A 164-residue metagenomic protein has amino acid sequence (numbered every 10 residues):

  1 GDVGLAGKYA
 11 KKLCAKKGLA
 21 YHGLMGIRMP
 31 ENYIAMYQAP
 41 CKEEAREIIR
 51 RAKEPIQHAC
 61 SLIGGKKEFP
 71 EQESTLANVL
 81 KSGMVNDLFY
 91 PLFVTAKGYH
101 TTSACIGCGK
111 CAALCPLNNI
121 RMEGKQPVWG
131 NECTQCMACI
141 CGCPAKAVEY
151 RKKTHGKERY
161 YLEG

Functional and structural regions predicted by a protein language model:
G1-L88: FMN-binding flavodoxin-like domain, especially the glycine-rich phosphate-binding loop
L5-A6, K97, G107, Q135: Residue-level preference for nonpolar/small residues embedded in alpha-helices
Y21-L24, Y99, P127: Generic structural signal for residues in well-ordered beta-strands
E31-I34, F69, L88-Y90, K110 (+3 more regions): Aromatic-enriched hydrophobic runs in primary sequence
T75-G107, A113: A mid-sequence, solvent-exposed acidic-amphipathic segment
T101, K110-V128, T134, A138-H155: Iron-sulfur cluster-binding cysteine motifs and their immediate structural context in ferredoxin-like electron-transfer
Y160-E163: Active-site-proximal loop/hinge segments that shape catalytic or ion-binding/gating pockets
